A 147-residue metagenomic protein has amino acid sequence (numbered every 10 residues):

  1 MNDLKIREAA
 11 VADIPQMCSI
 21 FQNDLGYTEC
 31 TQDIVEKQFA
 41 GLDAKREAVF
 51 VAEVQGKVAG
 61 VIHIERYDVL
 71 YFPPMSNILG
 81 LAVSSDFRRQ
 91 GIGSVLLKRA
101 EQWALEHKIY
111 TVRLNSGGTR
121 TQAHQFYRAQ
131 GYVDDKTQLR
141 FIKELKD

Functional and structural regions predicted by a protein language model:
M1-A12, D147: Conserved N-terminal entry element of GNAT/NAT acetyltransferase domains
E8-A12, Q16-P74, L79, L97 (+1 more regions): Acetyl-CoA-dependent GNAT
A10, S84, R88, G117: Residue-level recognition of the GNAT/N-acetyltransferase active site
T28, Q90, E106-Y110: Short coil/turn segments at alpha/beta junctions that flank glycine-rich nucleotide-binding fingerprints
V83, R89-Q102, A129: Conserved acetyl-CoA-binding loop-helix of GNAT-fold acetyltransferases
S94, E106, G118-T137: Conserved active-site alpha-helix within GNAT-family acetyltransferase domains
L97, A104-S116: Conserved GNAT acetyl-CoA-binding A-motif
T137-K146: Active-site/acyl-donor-binding loops of N-acyltransferases
